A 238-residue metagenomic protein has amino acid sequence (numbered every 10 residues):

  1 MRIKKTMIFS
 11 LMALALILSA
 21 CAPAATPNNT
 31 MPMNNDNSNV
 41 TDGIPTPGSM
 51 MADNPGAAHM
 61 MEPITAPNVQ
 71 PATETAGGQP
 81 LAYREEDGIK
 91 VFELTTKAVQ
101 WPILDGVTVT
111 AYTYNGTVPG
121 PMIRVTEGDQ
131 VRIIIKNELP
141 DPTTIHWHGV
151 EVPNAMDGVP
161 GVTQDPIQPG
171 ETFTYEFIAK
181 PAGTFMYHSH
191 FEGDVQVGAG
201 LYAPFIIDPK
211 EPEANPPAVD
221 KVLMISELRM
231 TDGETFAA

Functional and structural regions predicted by a protein language model:
M1-I8: Bacterial N-terminal signal peptides that target proteins for export
A15-A20: C-terminal motif of bacterial Sec signal peptides marking the signal peptidase cleavage site
A22-A24: Bacterial signal peptide processing site
N29-F92: N-terminal pre-domain segments of enzymes
A72, G198-E211, M224, A237: A short beta-strand/turn structural motif
V91-I207: Histidine- and aromatic-enriched segments that form or immediately flank copper-ligand environments
N215: Polar interaction faces of repeat-based domains
V219-A238: Acidic-aromatic/histidine active-site loop/patch
